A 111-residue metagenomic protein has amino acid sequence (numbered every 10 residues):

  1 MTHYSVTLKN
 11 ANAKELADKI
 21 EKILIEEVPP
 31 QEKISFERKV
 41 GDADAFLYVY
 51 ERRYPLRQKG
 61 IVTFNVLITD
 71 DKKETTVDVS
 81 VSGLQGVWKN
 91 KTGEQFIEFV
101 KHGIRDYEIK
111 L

Functional and structural regions predicted by a protein language model:
M1-E32, F36, I109: Terminal, regulation- and interaction-focused segments at domain boundaries
S5, S35, F46-Y50, T63-L67: Ordered hydrophobic segments in well-structured contexts
V6, I20, I68, V77-V79 (+2 more regions): Hydrophobic beta-strand residues in large extracellular and virion-surface proteins
K9, Y50-E51, T69, S80 (+1 more regions): A structural detector for beta-sheet-dominated domains
A13, K39-D42, I68-T75: A short, structured loop/turn motif at beta-sheet edges
G41-K59: Amphipathic, interaction-prone secondary-structure segments
L56-K91: Beta-strand/loop substructures that line and gate deep hydrophobic ligand-binding cavities in soluble
L84-L111: A conserved amphipathic terminal alpha-helix motif
